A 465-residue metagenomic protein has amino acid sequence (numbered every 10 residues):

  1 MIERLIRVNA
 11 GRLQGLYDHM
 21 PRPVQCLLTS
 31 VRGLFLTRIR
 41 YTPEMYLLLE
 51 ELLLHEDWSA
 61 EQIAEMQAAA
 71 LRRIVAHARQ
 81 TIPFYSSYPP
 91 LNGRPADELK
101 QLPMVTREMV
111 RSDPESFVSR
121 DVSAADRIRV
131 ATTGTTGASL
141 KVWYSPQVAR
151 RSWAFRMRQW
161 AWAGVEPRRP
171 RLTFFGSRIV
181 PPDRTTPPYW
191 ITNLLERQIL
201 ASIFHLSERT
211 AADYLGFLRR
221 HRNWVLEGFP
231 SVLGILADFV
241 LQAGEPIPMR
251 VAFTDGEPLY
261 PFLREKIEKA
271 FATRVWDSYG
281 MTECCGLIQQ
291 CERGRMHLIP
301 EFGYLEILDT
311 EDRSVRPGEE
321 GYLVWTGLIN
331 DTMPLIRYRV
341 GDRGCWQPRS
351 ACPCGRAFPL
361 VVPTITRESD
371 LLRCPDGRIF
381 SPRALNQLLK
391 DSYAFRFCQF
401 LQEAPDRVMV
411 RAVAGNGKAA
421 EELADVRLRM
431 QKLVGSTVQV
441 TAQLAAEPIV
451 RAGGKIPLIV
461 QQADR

Functional and structural regions predicted by a protein language model:
M1-A131, G137-W153, M157-P170, S177 (+8 more regions): Nucleotide 5′-phosphate-binding alpha/beta core
I2, R73, S177-E301: Conserved adenylate-forming
A78, T132, L226, I267 (+6 more regions): Residue-level signal for inorganic ion chemistry
A154, E208-T210, D342: Active-site glycine-rich loop that binds ribose-phosphate moieties when present
L172-F174, V324: Short, well-ordered beta-strand segments
Q198, V275, L305, C398 (+1 more regions): Generic structural signal for residues in well-ordered beta-strands
L226, D331-S436: AMP-binding/adenylate-forming catalytic core of the ANL superfamily
L259-A351, E368-D370: Conserved AMP-binding/adenylate-forming
